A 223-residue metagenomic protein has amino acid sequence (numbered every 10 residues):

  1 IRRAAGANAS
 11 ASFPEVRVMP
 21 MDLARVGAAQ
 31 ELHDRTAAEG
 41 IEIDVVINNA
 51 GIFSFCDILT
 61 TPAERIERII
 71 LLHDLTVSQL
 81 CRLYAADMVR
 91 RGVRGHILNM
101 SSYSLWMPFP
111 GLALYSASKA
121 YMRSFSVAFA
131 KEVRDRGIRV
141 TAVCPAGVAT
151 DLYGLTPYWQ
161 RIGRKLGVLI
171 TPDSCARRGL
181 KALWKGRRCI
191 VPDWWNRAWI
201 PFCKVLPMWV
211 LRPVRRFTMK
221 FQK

Functional and structural regions predicted by a protein language model:
P20-E31, A63: The beta1-alpha1 cofactor-binding region of Rossmann-like NAD(H)/NADP(H)-dependent oxidoreductases
N49-S54: Conserved NAD(P)H cofactor-binding loop of Rossmann-fold oxidoreductase domains
D57-L59, R65-I69: Substrate-binding pocket helix/loop in short-chain dehydrogenase/reductase
L59, F109-A113: Active-site loop immediately N-terminal to the catalytic Tyr-X3-Lys motif of short-chain dehydrogenase/reductase
C81, S118: Active-site helix of classical SDR
S102: Residue(s) in the substrate-gating loop at a strand-loop-helix junction that position the organic substrate next
K131-W195: SDR active-site lid
